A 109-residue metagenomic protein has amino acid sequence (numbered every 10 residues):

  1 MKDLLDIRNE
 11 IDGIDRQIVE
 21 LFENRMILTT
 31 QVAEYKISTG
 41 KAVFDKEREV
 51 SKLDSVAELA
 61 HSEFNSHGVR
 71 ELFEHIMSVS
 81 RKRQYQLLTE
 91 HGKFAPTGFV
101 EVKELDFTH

Functional and structural regions predicted by a protein language model:
M1-H109: Domain-level signature for soluble enzymes in the chorismate/prephenate branch of the shikimate pathway
